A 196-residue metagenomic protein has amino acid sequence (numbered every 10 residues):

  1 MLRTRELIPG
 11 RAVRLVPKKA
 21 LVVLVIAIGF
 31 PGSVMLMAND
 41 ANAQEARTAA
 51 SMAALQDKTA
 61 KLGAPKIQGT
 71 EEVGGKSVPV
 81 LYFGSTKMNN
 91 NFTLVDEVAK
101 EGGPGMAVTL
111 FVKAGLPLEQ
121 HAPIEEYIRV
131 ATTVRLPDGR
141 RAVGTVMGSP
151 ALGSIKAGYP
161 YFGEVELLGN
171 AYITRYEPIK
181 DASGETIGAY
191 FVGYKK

Functional and structural regions predicted by a protein language model:
M1-K18: N-terminal secretory signal peptides that target proteins for export/translocation
V22-S33: Bacterial N-terminal signal peptides
V34-V80, M106-V108: Juxtamembrane extracytoplasmic/periplasmic/luminal helical "stalk" adjacent to the first N-terminal
P79-K87: Second-shell loop/turn segments in exported
M88-G103, P123-V165: Extracytoplasmic/periplasmic sensor domains and loops in membrane signaling proteins
V108-L116: Short hydrophobic alpha-helical segments used for membrane anchoring or interfacial signaling
P160-Y161, N170-P178: A short beta-strand signature within small-molecule sensing/ligand-binding domains used in signal transduction
R175-K196: Short, hydrophobic beta-strand elements of compact beta-sandwich sensory domains
